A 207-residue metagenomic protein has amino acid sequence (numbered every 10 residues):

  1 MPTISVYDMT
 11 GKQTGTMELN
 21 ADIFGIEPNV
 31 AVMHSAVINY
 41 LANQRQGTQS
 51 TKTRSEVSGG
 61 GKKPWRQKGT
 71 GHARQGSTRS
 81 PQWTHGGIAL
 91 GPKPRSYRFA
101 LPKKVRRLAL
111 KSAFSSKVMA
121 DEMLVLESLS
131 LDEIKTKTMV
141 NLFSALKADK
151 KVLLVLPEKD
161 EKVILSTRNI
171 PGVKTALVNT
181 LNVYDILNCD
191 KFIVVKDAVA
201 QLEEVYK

Functional and structural regions predicted by a protein language model:
M1-Q46, G91-K207: Extended polybasic, low-complexity segments that bind anionic RNA or targeting/receptor surfaces
Q13, Q44-Q49, Q67, Q75 (+2 more regions): Residue-identity detector for glutamine
V30-K68: A short, flexible low-complexity segment enriched in Lys/Arg and Gly/Pro that occurs in N-terminal basic tails
K52-G91: Glycine/serine-rich anion-binding loops at beta->alpha junctions that coordinate negatively charged ligand groups
